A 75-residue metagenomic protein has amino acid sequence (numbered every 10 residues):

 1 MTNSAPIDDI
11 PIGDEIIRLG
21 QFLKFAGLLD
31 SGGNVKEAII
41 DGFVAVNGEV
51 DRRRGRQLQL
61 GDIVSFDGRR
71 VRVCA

Functional and structural regions predicted by a protein language model:
T2-N3, D41: Generic secretory/membrane-interface signal
N3-I17: A detector for short, charged/polar N-terminal pre-domain segments
D9, G55, R70-R72: Well-ordered beta-strand positions in beta-sheet-rich domains
I17-L60: A basic, amphipathic helix-loop patch mediating RNA/tRNA/ribosome contacts
I63-A75: A positively charged, amphipathic N-terminal helix/segment that binds anionic biomolecules
